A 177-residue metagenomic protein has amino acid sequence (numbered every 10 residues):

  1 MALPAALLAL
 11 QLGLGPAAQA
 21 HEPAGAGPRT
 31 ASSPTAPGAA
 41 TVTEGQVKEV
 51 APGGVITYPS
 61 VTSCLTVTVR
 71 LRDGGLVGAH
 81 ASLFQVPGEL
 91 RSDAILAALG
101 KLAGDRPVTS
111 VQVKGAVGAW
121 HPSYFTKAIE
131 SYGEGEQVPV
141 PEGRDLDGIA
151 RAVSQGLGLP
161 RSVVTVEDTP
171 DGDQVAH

Functional and structural regions predicted by a protein language model:
M1-E22: Secretory targeting and sorting signals
L3, L7-A9, A39, I56 (+1 more regions): N-terminal hydrophobic or amphipathic segments with adjacent small-residue motifs that include Sec signal peptides
L8-A9, T62, T165-H177: A cross-taxonomic marker for long C-terminal extensions/tails that follow the last structured domain
A17-Q19, S162, A176: Intrinsically disordered, low-complexity, compositionally biased regions/tails
G25-A40, Q85-G172: Alpha/propeptide regions of enzymes that mature by internal proteolysis
G25-V61: Glycine-rich short-loop/terminal segments
G54, T66, G75-V77, S110-Q112 (+1 more regions): Structural motif
T57-A103: Conserved mixed alpha/beta catalytic, RNA-binding, or beta-rich assembly cores of soluble enzyme, regulatory
